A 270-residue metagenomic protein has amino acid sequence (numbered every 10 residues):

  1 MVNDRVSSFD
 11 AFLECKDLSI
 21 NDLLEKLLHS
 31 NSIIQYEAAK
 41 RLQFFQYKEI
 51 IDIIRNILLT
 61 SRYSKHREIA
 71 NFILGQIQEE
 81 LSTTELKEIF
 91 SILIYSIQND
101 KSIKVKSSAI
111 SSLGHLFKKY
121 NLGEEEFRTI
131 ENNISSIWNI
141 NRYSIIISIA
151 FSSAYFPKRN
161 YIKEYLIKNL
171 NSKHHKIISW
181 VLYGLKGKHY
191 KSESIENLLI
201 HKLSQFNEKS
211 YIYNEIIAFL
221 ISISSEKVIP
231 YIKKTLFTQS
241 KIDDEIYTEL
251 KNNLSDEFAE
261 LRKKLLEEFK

Functional and structural regions predicted by a protein language model:
M1-N3, D17, L266-K270: Extended amphipathic alpha-helical repeat scaffolds
M1-V6, S19-L27, K40-F45, L58-Y63 (+5 more regions): Short charge-dense sequence patches
V2-C15, I33-Y47, K65-T84, I103-N121 (+4 more regions): Structural detector for internal amphipathic alpha-helices that build alpha-solenoid repeat scaffolds
L13-K26, Y47-L58, E80-S96, K119-S135 (+4 more regions): Amphipathic alpha-helical scaffolding segments comprising HEAT/armadillo-like alpha-solenoid repeats
E25-I33, L59-S64, Q98-S102, S135-N141 (+4 more regions): Short coil turns that connect the paired helices of HEAT/ARM alpha-solenoid repeats
R55, F219-I221, S240: Residue-level marker of intrinsically disordered, low-complexity segments enriched for small/polar residues
K234-K270: Hydrophilic extracytoplasmic domains
